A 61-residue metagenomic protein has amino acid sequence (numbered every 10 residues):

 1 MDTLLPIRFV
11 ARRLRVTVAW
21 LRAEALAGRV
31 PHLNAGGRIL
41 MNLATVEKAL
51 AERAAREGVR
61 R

Functional and structural regions predicted by a protein language model:
M1-W20, E24: Polyanion-binding surface elements
R8, G28, L43-A44: Structural detector for helix-capping/boundary residues
R15, R29-P31, R53-G58: Short intrinsically disordered, low-complexity segments
A23-A27, A51: Residue-level detection of the helix-turn-helix DNA-binding "recognition helix"
L26, G37, V46: A generic "binding-loop/recognition-motif" signal
L33-I39: Short Lys/Arg-enriched helix C-cap and helix-to-coil transition segments that create basic nucleic-acid-contact patches
A44-R61: A short, Lys/Arg-enriched interface patch at domain edges and termini
